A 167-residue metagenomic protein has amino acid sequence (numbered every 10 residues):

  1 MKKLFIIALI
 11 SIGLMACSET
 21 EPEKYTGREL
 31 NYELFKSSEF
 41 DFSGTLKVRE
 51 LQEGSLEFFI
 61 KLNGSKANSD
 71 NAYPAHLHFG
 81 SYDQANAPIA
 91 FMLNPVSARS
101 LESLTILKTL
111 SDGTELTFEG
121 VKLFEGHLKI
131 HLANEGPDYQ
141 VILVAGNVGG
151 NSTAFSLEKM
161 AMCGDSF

Functional and structural regions predicted by a protein language model:
M1-L4: Positively charged n-region of N-terminal signal peptides that target proteins for export
G13-A16: C-terminal motif of bacterial Sec signal peptides marking the signal peptidase cleavage site
S18-P74, F79-F167: N-terminal leader/targeting pre-sequences
